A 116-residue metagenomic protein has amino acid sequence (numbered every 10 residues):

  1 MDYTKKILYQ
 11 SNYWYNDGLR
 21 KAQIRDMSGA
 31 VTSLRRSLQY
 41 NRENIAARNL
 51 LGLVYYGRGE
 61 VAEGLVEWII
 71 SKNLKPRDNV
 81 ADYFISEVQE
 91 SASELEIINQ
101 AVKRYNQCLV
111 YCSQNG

Functional and structural regions predicted by a protein language model:
M1-Y13: TPR-adjacent "capping" and linker segments in tetratricopeptide-repeat scaffold/adaptor proteins
K5, L38-Q39, I70-N73, V110: Conserved structural position within tetratricopeptide repeats
Q23, G57, E90-E94: Register position in tetratricopeptide repeats
